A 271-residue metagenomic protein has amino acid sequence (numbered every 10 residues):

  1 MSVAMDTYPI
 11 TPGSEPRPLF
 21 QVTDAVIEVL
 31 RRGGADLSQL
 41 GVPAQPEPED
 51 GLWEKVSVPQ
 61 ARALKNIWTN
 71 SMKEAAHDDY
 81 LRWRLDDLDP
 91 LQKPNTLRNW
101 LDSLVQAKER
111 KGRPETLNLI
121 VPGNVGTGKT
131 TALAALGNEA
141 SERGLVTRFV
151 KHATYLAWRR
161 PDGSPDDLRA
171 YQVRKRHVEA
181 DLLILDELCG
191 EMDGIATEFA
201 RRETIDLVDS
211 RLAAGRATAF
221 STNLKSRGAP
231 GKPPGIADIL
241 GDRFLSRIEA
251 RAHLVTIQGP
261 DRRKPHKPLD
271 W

Functional and structural regions predicted by a protein language model:
M1-N99, L254, R263-W271: A short, basic N-terminal segment
D87-L119: Pre-Walker A (pre-P-loop) alpha-helix and adjacent loop at the N terminus of AAA/AAA+ ATPase modules, a conserved
L97-L101, G137, S141-E179, E198: Short glycine-rich substrate-engagement loop in P-loop NTPases that contacts/grips substrate
G112-L133: Walker A/P-loop nucleotide-binding motif
L145-V146, E179-L182, A214-F220: Loop/turn-to-beta-strand initiation segments
Y155-W158, L188-W271: Replace "adjacent to P-loop NTPase cores in ATP/GTP-dependent enzymes" with "adjacent to NTP-binding cores
